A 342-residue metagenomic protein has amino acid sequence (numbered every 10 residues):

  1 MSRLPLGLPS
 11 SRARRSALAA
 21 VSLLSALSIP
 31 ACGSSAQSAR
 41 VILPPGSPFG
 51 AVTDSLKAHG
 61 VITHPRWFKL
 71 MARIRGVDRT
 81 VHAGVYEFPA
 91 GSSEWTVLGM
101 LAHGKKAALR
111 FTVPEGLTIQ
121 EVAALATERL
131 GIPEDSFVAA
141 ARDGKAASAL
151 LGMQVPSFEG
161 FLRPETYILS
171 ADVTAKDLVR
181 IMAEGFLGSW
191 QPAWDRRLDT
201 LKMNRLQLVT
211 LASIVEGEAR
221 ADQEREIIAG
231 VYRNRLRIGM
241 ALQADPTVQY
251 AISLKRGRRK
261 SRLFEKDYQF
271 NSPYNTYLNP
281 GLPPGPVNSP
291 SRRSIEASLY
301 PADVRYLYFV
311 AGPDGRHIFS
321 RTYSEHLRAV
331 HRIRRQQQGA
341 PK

Functional and structural regions predicted by a protein language model:
R3-A20: Bacterial N-terminal signal peptides that target proteins for export
P9-R12, R66, Y323: Short alpha-helical segments used as structural interaction elements across diverse proteins
R14-R15, K57, K69, R75 (+4 more regions): Basic side chains
P30-A31: C-terminal motif of bacterial Sec signal peptides marking the signal peptidase cleavage site
S34-W190: Signal peptide-directed extracytoplasmic domains
E128-D135, A139, K145-K342: Bacterial extracytoplasmic/cell-wall-associated proteins, especially those involved in peptidoglycan
